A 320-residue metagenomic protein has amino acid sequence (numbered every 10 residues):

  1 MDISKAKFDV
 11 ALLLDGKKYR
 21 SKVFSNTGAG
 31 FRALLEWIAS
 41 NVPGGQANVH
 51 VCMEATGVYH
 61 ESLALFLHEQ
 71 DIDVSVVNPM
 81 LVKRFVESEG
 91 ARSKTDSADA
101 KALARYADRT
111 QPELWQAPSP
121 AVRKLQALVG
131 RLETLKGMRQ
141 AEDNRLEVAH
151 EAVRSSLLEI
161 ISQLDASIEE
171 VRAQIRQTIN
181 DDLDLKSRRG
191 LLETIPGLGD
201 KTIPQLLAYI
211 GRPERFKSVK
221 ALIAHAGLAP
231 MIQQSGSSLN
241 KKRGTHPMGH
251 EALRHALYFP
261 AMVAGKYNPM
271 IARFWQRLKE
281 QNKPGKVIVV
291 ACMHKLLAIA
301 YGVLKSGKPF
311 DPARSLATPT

Functional and structural regions predicted by a protein language model:
M1-L14, L103: Gly/Thr-rich phosphate-binding beta-strand-loop-beta motif of the actin/hexokinase/Hsp70
I3-K5, G57, L81: Short, glycine/acidic-enriched loop or turn micro-motifs at the edges of active sites
D15-R32: Glycine-rich phosphate-binding "P-loop"
A29-V49: Short, basic/hydrophobic alpha-helical segments
C52-S62: Acidic, metal-coordinating catalytic cores used for nucleic-acid/nucleotide bond scission and strand-transfer chemistry
L65-E69, S75-L191: Long, charge-rich intrinsically disordered scaffolds of nucleic-acid metabolism proteins
E193, Q205-Q281, G285, T320: Phosphate-backbone recognition surface of nucleic-acid-processing proteins
M270-T320: Acidic, carboxylate-rich catalytic segments that either coordinate divalent cations
